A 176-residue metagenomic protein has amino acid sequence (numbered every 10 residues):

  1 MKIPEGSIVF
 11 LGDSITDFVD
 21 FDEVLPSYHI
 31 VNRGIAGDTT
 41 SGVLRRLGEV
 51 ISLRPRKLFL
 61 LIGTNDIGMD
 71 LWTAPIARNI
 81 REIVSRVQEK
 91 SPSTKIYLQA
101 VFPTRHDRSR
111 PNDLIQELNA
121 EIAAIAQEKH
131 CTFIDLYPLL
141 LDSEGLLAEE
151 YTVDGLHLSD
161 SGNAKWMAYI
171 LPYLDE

Functional and structural regions predicted by a protein language model:
M1-K57: Serine-esterase "nucleophile elbow" of acetyl-processing enzymes
E23-H29, R45-E176: Alpha-helical cap/lid subdomain in secreted, periplasmic, or secretory-pathway luminal O-acyl-processing enzymes
